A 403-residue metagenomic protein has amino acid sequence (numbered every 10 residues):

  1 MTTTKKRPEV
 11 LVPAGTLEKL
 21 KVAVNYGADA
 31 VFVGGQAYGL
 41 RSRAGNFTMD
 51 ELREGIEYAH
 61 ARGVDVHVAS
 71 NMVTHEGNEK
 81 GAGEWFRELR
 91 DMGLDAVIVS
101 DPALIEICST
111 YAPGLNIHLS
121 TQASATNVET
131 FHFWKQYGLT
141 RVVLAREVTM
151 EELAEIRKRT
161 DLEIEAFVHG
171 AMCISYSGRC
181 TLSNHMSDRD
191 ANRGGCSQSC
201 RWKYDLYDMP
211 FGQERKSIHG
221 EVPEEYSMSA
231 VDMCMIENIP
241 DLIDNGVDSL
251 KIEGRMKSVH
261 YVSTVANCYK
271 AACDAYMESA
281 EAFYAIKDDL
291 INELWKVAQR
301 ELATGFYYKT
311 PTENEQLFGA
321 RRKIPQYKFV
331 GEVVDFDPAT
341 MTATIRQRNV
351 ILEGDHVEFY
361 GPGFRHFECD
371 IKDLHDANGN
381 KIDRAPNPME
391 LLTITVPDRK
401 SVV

Functional and structural regions predicted by a protein language model:
M1-N25, A30-V33, A37, G55-I56 (+6 more regions): Surface-exposed amphipathic alpha-helical tracts and adjacent flexible/coil segments at the periphery of soluble enzymes
R41-H60: Glycine-rich, positively charged N-terminal anion/phosphate-binding segment
K80, L115, L119-V128: Gly/Gly-Pro- and Ser/Thr-rich, intrinsically disordered tail segments characteristic of DNA damage-repair and tolerance
A103-L104: Alpha-helix capping/helix-boundary segments
C108: RNase H-like DDE/DDD metal-dependent nuclease/strand-transfer catalytic core used by mobile genetic elements
A112: Conserved phosphotransfer cores of two-component systems
